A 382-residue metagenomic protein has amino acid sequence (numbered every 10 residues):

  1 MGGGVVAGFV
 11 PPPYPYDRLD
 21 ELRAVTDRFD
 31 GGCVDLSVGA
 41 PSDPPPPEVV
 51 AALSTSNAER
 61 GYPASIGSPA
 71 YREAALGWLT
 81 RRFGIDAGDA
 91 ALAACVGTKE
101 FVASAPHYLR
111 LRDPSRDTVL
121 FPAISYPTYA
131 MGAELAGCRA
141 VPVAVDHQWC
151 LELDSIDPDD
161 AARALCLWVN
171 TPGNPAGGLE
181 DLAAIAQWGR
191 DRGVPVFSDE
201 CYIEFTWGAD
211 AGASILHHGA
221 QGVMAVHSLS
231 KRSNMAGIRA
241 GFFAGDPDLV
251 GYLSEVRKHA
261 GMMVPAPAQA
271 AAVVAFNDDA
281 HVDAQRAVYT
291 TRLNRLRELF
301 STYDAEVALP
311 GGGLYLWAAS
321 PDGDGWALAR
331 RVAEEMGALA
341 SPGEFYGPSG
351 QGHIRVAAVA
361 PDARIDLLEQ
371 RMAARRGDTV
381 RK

Functional and structural regions predicted by a protein language model:
G2-E100, A275-F276, D378-K382: N-terminal small-domain helix-loop-helix segment of the aminotransferase-like
F29, A136, D191-R192, Y303 (+1 more regions): Helix C-cap/helix->beta junction micro-motif
H107-V169: PLP-dependent aminotransferase-like
D117, D191-P195, Q221: A short helix->loop->beta-strand "cap" motif at the edges of active sites that frequently abuts
H147-G208: Active-site phosphate-binding strand-loop segment of PLP-dependent enzymes
Q221-T290, R375-G377: Conserved core segment of the aminotransferase class I/II
Q269, V273, Y289-R297, V307-A319 (+1 more regions): Conserved glycine-rich beta-strand-loop-beta hairpin in the small C-terminal domain of fold type I
R331-A340, Y346-K382: PLP-dependent enzyme catalytic core of the Aspartate aminotransferase-like
